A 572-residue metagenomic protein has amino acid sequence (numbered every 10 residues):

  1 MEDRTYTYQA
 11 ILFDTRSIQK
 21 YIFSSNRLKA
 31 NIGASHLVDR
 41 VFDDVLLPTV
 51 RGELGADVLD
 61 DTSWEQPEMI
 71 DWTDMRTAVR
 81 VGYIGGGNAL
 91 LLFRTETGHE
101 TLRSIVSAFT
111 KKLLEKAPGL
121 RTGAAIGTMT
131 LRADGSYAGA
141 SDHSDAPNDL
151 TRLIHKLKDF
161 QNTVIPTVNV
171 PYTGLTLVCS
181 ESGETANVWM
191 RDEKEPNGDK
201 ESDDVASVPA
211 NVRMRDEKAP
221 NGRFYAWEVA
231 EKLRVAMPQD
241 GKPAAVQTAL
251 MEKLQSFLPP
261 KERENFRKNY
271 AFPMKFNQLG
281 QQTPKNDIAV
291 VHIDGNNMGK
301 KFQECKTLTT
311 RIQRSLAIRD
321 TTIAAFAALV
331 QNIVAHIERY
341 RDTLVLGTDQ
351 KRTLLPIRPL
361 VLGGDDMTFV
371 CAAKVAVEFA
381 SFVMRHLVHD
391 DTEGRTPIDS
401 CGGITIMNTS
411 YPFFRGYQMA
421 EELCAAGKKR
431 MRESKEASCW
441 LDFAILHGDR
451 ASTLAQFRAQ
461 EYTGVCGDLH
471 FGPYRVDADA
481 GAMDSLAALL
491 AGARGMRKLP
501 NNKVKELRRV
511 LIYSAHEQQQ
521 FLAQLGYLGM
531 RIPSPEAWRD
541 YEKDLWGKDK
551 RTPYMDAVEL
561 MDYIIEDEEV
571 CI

Functional and structural regions predicted by a protein language model:
M1-I572: Regulatory and interdomain segments flanking nucleotide-handling catalytic cores in signaling/defense enzymes
